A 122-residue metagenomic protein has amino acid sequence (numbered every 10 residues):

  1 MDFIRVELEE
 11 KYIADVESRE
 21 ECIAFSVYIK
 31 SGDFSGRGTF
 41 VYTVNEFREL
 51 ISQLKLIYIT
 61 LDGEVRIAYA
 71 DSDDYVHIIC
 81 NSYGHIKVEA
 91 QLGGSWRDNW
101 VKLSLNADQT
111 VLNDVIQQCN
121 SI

Functional and structural regions predicted by a protein language model:
M1-S31, G36, F40, I122: Charged, alpha-helix-forming regions
E10, I29-D33, V44, L92-G94 (+1 more regions): Beta-strand elements of well-folded, non-transmembrane domains
E10-V16, I59-N81: DNA polymerase processivity clamps
V16, S35-T43, I78-I79, A90 (+1 more regions): Short amphipathic beta-strand/extended segments with alternating polar/hydrophobic composition
V16-F25, Y75-S95: Intrinsic, low-complexity N-terminal interaction/targeting segments
E21-F25, E46, G63, S72: A generic structural signal for short beta-strands and their flanking turns/coil linkers
V27-L61: Short, well-structured hydrophobic secondary-structure segments
S95-I122: Mixed-charge, glycine-accented linear interaction segment located at domain edges/termini
